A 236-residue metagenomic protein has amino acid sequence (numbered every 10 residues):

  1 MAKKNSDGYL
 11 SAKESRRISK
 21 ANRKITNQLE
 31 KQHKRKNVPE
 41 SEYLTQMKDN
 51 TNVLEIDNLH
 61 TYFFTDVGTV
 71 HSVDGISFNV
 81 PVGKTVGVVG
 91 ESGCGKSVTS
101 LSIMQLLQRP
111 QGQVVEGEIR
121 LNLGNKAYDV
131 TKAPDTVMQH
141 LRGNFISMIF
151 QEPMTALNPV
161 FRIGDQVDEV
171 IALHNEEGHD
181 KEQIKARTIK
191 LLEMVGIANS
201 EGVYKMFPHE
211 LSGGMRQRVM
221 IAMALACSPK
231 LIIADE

Functional and structural regions predicted by a protein language model:
M1-Y62: ABC-family P-loop ATPase nucleotide-binding domain
N122, E182-G202: Conserved ABC ATPase "signature" region
N125-S147, L173: ABC ATPase NBD coupling module
V167, I221: Hydrophobic anchor residue at the start of the ABC signature
M206-L211, M215: Conserved ABC ATPase signature
A226-K230: A short, proline-enriched helix->beta-strand linker immediately N-terminal to the Walker B motif in ABC-type P-loop
